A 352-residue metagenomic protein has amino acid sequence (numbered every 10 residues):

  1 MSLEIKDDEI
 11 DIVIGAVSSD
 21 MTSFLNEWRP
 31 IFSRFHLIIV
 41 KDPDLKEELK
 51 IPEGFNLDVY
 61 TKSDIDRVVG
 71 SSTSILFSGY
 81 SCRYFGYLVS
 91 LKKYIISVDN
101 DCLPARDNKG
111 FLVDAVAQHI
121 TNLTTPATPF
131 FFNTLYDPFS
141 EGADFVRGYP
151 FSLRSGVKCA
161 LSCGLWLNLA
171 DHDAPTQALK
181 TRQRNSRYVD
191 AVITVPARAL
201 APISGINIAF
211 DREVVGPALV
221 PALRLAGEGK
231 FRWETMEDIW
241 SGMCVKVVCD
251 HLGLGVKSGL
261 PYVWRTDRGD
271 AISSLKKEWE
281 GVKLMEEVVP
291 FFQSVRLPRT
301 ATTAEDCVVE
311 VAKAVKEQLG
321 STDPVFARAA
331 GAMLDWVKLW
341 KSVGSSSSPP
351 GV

Functional and structural regions predicted by a protein language model:
M1-V40: N-proximal low-complexity "stem/linker" segments adjacent to membrane-targeting elements
D7, D11, G164-V352: C-terminal catalytic/acceptor-binding lobe
V17, D42-P43, K92, N100-L103 (+3 more regions): An acidic- and aromatic-residue-enriched active-site/binding cleft used to recognize and process polar
D20-T22, K46-E47, P104-A105, G216-P217 (+1 more regions): Flexible loop/turn segments at secondary-structure boundaries
L45-Y94, R106-H119: Active-site-proximal specificity loops/subdomain of glycosyltransferases
D64-G70, Y87, P104-A226: Conserved catalytic core of nucleotide-sugar-dependent glycosyltransferases
L76-Y84, N100-C102, I203, T235-M243: Conserved glycosyltransferase catalytic-site signature
